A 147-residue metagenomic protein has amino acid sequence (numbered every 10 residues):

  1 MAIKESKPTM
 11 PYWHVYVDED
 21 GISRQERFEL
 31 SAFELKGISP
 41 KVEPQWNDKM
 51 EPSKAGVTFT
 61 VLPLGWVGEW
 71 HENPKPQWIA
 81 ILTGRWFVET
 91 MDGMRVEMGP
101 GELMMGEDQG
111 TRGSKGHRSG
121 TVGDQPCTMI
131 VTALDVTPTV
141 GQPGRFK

Functional and structural regions predicted by a protein language model:
A2-V17: Short acidic, Pro/Gly- and aromatic-enriched capping/linker segments at domain boundaries
V17-W70, P76, P126-C127, T132-D135: A short glycine-rich, His/Asp/Glu-containing loop-to-beta-strand
Q25-F28, E89, M98: Short capping micro-motif at the N-terminus of alpha-helices
G68, R85-E89, L103: Short beta-strand segments in beta-sandwich/barrel cores
P74-D92: Glycine- and acidic-residue-biased ligand/ion/polar-headgroup-sensing regions
M91-G110: Short acidic-glycine-tyrosine-enriched beta hairpin
M105-Q109, H117-T139: A short hydrophobic beta-strand segment most commonly corresponding to one strand of the jelly-roll/cupin
